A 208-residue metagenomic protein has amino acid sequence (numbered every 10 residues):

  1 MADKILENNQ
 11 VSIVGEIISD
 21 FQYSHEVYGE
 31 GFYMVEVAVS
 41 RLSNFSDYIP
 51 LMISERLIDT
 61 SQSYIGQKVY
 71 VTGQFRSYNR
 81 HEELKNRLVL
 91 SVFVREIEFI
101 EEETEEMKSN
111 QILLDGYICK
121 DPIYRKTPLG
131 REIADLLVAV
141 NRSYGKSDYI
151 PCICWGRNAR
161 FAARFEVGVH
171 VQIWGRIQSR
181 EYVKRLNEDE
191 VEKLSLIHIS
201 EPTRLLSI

Functional and structural regions predicted by a protein language model:
V11-I17, G66-S77, L113-C119, V167-S179: OB-fold and OB-like beta-barrel modules that bind single-stranded nucleic acids
S19-E26, R80, C119-T127, Y182: Short, conserved beta-turn/loop elements at beta-strand boundaries and strand-helix junctions
Q22-V39, Y124-V140: Short aromatic-glycine-enriched beta-strand elements
S43-S63, Y144-A163: A beta-strand/beta-hairpin structural motif
D47-E101: Hydrophobic, ordered structural segments
H81-V89, V183-S195: Beta-sandwich strand segments
V89-K126: Surface-exposed beta-loop interaction hotspot
I197-I208: Single conserved hydrophobic/aromatic residue that forms the stacking wall/gate of nucleotide- or nucleobase-binding
